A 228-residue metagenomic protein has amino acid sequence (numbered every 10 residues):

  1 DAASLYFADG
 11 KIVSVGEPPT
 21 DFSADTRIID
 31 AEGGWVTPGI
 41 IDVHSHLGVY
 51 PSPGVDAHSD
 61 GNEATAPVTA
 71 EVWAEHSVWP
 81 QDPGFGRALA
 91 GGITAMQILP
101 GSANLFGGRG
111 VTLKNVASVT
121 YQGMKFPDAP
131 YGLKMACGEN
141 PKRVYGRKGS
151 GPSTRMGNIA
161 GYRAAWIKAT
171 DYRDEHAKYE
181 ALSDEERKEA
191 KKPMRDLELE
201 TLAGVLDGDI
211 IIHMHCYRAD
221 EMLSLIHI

Functional and structural regions predicted by a protein language model:
D1-T37, G54: Histidine-rich, glycine-flanked metal-binding segment
I12-S14, P53-V55, T65-P67, T120-M124 (+1 more regions): Glycine-rich loops and low-complexity Gly/Arg-rich segments that provide flexible linkers or classic glycine-based
V13, P19-T20, L47, N104 (+1 more regions): Glycine-rich nucleotide phosphate-binding loop and flanking beta-alpha elements of Rossmann-like dinucleotide-binding
F22-S23, A66-V68, L206-G208: A short, polar/charged loop/turn motif at coil->beta-strand junctions and beta-hairpin connectors
A31-P100, L105: Metal-associated gating/positioning segment near the N- to mid-region
G84, L89-L223: Polyanionic/metal-chelating signatures
I226-I228: Conserved small/polar residues in nucleotide/adenosyl-binding loops
